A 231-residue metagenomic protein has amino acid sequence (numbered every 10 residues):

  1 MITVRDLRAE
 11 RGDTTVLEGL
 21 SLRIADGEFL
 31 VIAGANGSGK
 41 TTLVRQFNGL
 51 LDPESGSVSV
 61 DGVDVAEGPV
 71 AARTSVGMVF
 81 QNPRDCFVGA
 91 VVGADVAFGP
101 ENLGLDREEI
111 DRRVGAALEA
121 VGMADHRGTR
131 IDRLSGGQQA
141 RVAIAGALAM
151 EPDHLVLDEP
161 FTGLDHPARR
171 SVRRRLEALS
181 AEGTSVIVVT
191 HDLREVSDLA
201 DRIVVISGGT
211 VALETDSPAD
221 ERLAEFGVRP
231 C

Functional and structural regions predicted by a protein language model:
N48: Helix-to-loop junction immediately C-terminal to a conserved catalytic motif
G56-E67, A72: Conserved ABC transporter NBD signature motif
R107-H126: Conserved ABC ATPase "signature" region
A147-A149: ABC ATPase C-loop
L155-D158: Catalytic Walker B motif of ABC-type/P-loop ATPase nucleotide-binding domains
T190-H191: H-loop/switch region of ABC-family ATPase nucleotide-binding domains
V196-D198: A short, surface-exposed alpha-helical micro-motif characterized by mixed small hydrophobic and charged/polar residues
T210-C231: Conserved beta-strand-loop-alpha-helix hinge in the C-terminal portion of ABC ATPase nucleotide-binding domains
